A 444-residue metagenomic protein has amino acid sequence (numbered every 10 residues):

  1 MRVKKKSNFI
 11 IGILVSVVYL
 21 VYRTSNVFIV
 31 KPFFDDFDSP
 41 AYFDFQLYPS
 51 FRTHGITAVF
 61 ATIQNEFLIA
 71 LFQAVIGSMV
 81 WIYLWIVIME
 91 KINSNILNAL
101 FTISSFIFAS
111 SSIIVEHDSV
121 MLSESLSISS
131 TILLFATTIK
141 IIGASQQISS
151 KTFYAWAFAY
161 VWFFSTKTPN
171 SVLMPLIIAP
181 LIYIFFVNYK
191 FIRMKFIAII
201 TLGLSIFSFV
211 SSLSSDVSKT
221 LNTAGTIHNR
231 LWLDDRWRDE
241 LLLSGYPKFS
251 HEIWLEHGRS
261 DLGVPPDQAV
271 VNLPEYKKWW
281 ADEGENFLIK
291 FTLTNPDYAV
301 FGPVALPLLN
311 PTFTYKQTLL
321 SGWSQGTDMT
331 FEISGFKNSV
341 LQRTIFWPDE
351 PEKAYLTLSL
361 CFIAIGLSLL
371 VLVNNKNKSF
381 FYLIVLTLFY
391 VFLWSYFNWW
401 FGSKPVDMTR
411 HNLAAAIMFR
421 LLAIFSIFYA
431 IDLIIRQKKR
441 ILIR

Functional and structural regions predicted by a protein language model:
S7-F34, A109-S110, L202-S215: Transmembrane signal-anchor helices characteristic of membrane glycosylation enzymes that use polyprenol
Y22-F43, L47-V59, F67-L68: Extracytoplasmic catalytic/substrate-binding loops of multi-pass membrane glycan-assembly enzymes
H54, E66, A70, S104-I128 (+2 more regions): Aromatic- and kink-enriched transmembrane "portal" helix at the membrane-lumen/periplasm boundary that abuts
Q64-G77, A299-L388: Membrane-interface anchor segments at the N-terminal boundary of transmembrane helices in multi-pass membrane enzymes
L71-S94, F106, S129, L133 (+1 more regions): Transmembrane-helix motifs of polytopic, lipid-linked glycan transferases
L134-F153, F185-V187: Membrane-interface transmembrane helices that cradle and orient dolichyl/undecaprenyl
T152-K167, G203-F207: Membrane-interface alpha helices of multi-pass inner-membrane proteins
S215-T330: Membrane-proximal stem/loop segments at transmembrane-domain junctions that anchor or position
